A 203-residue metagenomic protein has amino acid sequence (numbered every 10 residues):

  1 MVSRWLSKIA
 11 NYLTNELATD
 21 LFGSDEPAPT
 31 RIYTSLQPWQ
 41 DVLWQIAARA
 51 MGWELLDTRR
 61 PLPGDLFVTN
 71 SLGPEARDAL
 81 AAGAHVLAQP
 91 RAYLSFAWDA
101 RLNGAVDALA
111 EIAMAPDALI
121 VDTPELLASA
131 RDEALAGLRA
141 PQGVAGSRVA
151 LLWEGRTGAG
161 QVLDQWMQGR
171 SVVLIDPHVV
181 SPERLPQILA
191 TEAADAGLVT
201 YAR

Functional and structural regions predicted by a protein language model:
M1-G23, Q37, I46, M114-R156 (+1 more regions): Conserved AMP-binding/adenylate-forming core of the ANL superfamily
I9, T14, D25, W98-A100 (+1 more regions): Generic alpha-helix signal with a bias toward terminal, lower-confidence helices and secondary-structure junctions
Y12-W53, T58-P61, Q142-R170, L174-I175: Conserved AMP-binding/adenylate-forming
I46, A50-L127, G143, S171-R203: Structural core segment of the AMP-binding/adenylate-forming
